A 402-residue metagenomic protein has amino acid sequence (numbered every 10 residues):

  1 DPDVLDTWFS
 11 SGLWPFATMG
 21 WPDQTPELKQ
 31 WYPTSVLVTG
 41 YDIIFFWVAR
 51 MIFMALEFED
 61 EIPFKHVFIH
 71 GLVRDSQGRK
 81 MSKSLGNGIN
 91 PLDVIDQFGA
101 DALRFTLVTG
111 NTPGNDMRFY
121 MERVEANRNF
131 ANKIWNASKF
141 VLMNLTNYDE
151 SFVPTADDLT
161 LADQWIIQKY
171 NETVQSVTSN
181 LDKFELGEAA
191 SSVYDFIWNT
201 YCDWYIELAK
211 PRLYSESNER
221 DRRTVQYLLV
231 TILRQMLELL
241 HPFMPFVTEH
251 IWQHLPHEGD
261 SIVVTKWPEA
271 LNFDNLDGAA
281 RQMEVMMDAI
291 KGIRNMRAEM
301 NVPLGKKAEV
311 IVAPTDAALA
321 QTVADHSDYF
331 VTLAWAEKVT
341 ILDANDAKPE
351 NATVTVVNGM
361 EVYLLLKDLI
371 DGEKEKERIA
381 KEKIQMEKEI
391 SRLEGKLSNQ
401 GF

Functional and structural regions predicted by a protein language model:
D1-F9, L13, E57-D96, A100 (+2 more regions): Feature 926 captures the class I aminoacyl-tRNA synthetase adenylation module centered on the KMSKS loop
L5, Q24, D42: Active-site core segments that coordinate phosphate-bearing ligands/cofactors across diverse enzyme families
T18-D23, A324: Cytochrome P450 core scaffold surrounding the K-helix E-X-X-R motif and the conserved "meander" helix-loop region
W21, K29-Q30, I390-S391, G395: Residues forming anionic-ligand binding surfaces in small-molecule and nucleic-acid pockets of primarily soluble enzymes
P33-I43: The substrate-binding groove and active-site-proximal loops of carbohydrate-active enzymes, especially glycoside
F105-T106, G110: Non-catalytic, structured segments within soluble enzyme domains
